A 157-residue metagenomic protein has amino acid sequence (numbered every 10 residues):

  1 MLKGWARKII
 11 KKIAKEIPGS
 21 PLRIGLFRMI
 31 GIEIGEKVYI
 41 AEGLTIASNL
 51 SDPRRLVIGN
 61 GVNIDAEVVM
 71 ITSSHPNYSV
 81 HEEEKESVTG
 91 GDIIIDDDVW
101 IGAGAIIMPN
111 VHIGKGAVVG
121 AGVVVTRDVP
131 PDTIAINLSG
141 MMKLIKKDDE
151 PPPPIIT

Functional and structural regions predicted by a protein language model:
M1-K37: A transmembrane-helix-recognition feature enriched in membrane-embedded lipid enzymes and envelope glyco-/phospholipid
I24-G25, I40-H112, L138-I156: Flexible, glycine/small-residue-enriched loop-and-beta-strand segment within the central core of proteins
H75-P76, V123-V124, P130: Flexible glycine-rich beta->alpha loop in the catalytic core of nucleotide-sugar glycosyltransferases
D98, G116, T133: Catalytic-loop signature of eukaryotic-like protein kinases
A103-R127: Beta-rich strand-turn-strand
P130-P131, I136-S139: Acidic, glycine-centered active-site loop in nucleotide-sugar glycosyltransferases
